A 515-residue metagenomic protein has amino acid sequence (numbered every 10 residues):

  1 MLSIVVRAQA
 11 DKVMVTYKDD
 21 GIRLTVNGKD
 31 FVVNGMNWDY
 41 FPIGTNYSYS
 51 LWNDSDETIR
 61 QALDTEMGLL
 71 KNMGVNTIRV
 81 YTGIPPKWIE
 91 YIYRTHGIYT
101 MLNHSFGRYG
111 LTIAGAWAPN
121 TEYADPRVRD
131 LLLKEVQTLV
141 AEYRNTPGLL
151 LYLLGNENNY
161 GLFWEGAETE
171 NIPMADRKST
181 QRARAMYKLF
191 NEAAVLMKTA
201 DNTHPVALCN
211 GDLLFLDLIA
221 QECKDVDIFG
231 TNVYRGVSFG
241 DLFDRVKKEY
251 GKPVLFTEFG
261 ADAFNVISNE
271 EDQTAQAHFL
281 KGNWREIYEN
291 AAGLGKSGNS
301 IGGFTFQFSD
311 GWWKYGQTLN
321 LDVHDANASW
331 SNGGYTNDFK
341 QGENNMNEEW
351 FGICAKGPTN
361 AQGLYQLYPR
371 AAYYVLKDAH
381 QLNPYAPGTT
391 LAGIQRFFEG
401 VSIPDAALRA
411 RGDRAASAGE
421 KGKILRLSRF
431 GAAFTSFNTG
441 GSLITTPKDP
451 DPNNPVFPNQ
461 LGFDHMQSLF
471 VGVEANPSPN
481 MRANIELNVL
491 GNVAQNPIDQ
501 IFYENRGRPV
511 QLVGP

Functional and structural regions predicted by a protein language model:
T25, K29-F229, F239, K247-E249: Active-site mouth of glycoside hydrolases
L111-A118, L162-I172, Y250-N290, S300-I301 (+1 more regions): Active-site clefts of carbohydrate-active enzymes
A124, Q181-R182, P450-Q460, F502-G514: Extracellular loop and loop/strand-boundary signature of outer-membrane beta-barrel proteins
K134, A207-V226, T231-G240, D262-F304 (+1 more regions): Non-catalytic scaffold segments within catalytic domains of secreted glycoside hydrolases
K198, G472-E474, P515: Transmembrane beta-barrel domains of outer membrane proteins
F306-E420: Aromatic-rich peripheral "rim/lid" segments of glycoside hydrolase catalytic domains that contact and position glycan
A410-P477, R482, E486-L490: Short glycine/proline- and aromatic-enriched beta-strand/turn motifs that initiate or cap beta-hairpins
P477-P515: Gram-negative (and chloroplast) outer-membrane scaffold detector with strong preference for beta-barrel transmembrane
